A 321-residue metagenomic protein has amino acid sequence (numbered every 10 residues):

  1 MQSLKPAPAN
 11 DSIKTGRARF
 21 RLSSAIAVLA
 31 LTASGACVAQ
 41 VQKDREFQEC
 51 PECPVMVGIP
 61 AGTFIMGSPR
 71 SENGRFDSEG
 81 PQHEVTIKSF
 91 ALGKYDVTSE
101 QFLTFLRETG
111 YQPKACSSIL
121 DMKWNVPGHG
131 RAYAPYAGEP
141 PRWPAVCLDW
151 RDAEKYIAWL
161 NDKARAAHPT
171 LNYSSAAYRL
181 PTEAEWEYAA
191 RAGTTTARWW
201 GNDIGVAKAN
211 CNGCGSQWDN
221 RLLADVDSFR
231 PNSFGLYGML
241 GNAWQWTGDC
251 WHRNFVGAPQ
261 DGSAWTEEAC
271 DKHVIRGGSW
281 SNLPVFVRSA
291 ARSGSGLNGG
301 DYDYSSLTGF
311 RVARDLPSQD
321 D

Functional and structural regions predicted by a protein language model:
Q2, D11, T15-A184, T196 (+1 more regions): Extended beta-strand/loop cores of jelly-roll/beta-sandwich
P6-A7: Short, low-complexity intrinsically disordered segments enriched in A/P/G/S/L with frequent Arg, especially at protein
I65, P69-G74, V126-G296, S306: Functional-site microenvironments in short loops/helix caps that host divalent-cation chemistry
